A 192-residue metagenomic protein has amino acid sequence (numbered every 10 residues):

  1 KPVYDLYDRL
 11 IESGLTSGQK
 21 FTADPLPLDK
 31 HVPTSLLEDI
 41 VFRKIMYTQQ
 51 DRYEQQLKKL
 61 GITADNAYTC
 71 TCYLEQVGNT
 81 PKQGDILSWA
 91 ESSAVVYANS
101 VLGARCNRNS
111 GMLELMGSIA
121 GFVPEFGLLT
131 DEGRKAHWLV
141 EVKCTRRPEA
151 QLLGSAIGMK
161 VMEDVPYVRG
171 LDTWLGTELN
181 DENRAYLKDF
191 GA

Functional and structural regions predicted by a protein language model:
K1-A192: Non-transmembrane, aqueous-exposed alpha-helical and coiled segments at domain scale
